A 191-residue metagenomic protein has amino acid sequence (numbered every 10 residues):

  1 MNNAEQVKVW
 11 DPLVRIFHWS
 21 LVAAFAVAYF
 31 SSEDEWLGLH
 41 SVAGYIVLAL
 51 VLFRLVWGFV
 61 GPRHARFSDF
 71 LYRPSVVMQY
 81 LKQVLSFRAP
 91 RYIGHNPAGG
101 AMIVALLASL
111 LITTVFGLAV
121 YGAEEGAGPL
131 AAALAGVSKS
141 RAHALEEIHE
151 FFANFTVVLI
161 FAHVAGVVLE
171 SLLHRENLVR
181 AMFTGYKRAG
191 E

Functional and structural regions predicted by a protein language model:
M1-E191: Membrane-embedded alpha-helical bundles that constitute the cytochrome b-like, heme-associated redox core of multi-pass
